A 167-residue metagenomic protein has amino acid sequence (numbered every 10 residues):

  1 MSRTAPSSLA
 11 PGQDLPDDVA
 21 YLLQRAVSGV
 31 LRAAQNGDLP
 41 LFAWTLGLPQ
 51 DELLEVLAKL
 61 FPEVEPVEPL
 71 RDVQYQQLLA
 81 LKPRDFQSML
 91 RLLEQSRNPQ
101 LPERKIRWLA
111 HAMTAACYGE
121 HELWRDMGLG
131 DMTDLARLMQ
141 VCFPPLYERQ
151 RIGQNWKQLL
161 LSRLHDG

Functional and structural regions predicted by a protein language model:
S2-L160: Hydrophobic, aromatic-lined core segments that form the binding pocket/scaffold for planar heteroaromatic ligands
S162-G167: Cysteine-cluster motifs in flexible loop/terminal segments that predominantly coordinate metals
